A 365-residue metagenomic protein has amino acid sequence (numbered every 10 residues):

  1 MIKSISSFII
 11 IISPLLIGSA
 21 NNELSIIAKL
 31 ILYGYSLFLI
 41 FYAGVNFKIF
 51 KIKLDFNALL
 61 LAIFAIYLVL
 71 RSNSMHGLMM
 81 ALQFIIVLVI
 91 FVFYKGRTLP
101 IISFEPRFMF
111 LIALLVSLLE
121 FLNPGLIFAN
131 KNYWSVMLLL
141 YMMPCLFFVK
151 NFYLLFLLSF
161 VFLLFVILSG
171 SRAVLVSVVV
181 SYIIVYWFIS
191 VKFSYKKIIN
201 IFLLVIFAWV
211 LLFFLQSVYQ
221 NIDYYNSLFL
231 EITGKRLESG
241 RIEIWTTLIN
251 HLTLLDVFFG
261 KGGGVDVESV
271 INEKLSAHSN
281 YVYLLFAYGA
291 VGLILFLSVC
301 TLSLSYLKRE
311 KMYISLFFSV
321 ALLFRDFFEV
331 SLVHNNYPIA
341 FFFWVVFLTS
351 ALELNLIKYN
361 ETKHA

Functional and structural regions predicted by a protein language model:
M1-Y67, L99-P100, F147-Y153, Y195 (+3 more regions): Transmembrane signal-anchor hairpin modules in multi-pass inner-membrane enzymes, especially those that act on
I17-L24, L68-M80, L99-V136, Q220-I232: Membrane-interfacial helix-loop-helix modules of multi-pass inner-membrane proteins that assemble, modify, or transport
K29-S36, L54-G96, F108-F110, S135-M137: Aromatic-anchored transmembrane helix interface
I52-F56, L203, A287-L323, L352-L356: Hydrophobic transmembrane alpha-helices and their immediate junctions
I86-P124, F128-F188: Alpha-helical transmembrane segments of multi-pass inner-membrane proteins
L168-S169, Y186-I232, I249-H251: A membrane-periplasm/extracellular boundary helix in multi-pass inner-membrane enzymes that assemble envelope glycans
L230-Y288: Long extracytoplasmic/lumenal interhelical loops at the membrane interface of multi-pass membrane proteins
F317-L323, V333-A365: Transmembrane alpha-helices of multi-pass inner-membrane enzymes
